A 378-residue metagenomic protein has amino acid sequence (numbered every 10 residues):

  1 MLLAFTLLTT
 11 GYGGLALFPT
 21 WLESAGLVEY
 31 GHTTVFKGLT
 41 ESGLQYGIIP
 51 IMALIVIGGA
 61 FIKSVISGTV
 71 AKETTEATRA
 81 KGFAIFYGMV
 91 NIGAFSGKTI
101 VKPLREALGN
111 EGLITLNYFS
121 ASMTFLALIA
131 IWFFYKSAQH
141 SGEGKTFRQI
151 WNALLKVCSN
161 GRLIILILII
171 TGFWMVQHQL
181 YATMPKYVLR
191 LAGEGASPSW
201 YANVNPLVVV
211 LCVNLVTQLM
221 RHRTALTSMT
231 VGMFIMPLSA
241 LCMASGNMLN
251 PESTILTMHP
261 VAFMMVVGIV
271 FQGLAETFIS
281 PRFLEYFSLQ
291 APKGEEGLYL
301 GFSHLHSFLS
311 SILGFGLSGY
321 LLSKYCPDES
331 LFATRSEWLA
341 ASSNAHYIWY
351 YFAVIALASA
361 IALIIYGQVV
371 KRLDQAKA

Functional and structural regions predicted by a protein language model:
M1, R105, L211-V231: Helix-to-loop junctions at the C-terminal end of transmembrane segments in multipass secondary transporters
T6-S42, F234-T257: C-terminal ends and interior cores of transmembrane alpha-helices in multi-pass membrane transporters/permeases
Y46, K81-A84, L189-V210, H259 (+2 more regions): Loop-to-transmembrane helix entry
I49, I114-F133, S342-I365: Symmetry-related core transmembrane helices of the 12-TM Major Facilitator Superfamily/SLC fold
F61-T75, V188, T277-P292: Intracellular juxtamembrane helix-capping segments at the cytosolic ends of symmetry-related transmembrane helices
A80-R105, M123-T124, A202-N205, S303-S318: Glycine-rich segments within core transmembrane alpha-helices of 12-TM secondary carriers
G97, G161-A202: Extracytoplasmic gate region of multi-pass secondary transporters
H140-L166: Juxtamembrane intracellular "pre-TM" segments in multi-pass secondary transporters
